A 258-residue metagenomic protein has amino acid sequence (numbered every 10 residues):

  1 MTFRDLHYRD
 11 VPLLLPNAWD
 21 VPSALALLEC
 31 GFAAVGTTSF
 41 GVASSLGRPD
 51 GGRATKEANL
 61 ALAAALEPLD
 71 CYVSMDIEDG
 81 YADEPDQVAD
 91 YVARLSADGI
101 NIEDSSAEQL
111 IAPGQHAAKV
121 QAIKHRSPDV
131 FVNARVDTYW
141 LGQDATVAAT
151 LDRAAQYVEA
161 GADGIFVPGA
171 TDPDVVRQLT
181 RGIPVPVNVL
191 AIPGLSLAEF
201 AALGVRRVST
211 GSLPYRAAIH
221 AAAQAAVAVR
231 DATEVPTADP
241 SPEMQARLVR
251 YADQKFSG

Functional and structural regions predicted by a protein language model:
M1-N17, V21-C30, V120-H125, V130 (+1 more regions): N-terminal amphipathic alpha-helix/helix-capping segment at the start of soluble metabolic enzymes
L6-S23, R48-P49, R53-K56, V73-Q87 (+2 more regions): Active-site mouth loops of central-metabolism enzymes
L13-L15, A33-A34, Y72-S74, G99-N101 (+5 more regions): Structural preference for beta-strand elements that scaffold enzyme active sites
L15, W19, D98-E103, V147 (+3 more regions): Catalytic beta/alpha-barrel core
V21-E29, Y81-S96, P193-V205: Catalytic cores of alpha/beta
V35-L60, D79-E84, N101-Q115, I123 (+2 more regions): Glycine-rich, proline-tolerant flexible connector loops at the mouths of alpha/beta enzymes
R48-M75, L110-R135, T171-L195, D231: Alpha-helix-loop-beta-strand connector modules within alpha/beta enzyme cores
L213-G258: Extended, intrinsically disordered, low-complexity segments
